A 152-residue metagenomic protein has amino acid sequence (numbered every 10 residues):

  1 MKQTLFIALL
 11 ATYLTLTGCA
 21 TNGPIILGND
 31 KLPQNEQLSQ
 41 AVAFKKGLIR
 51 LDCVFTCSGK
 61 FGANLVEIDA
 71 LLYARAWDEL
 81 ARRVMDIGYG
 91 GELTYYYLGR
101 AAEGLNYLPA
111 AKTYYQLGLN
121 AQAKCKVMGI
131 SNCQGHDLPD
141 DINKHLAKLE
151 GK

Functional and structural regions predicted by a protein language model:
T15-Q40: Bacterial Sec signal peptide processing site at the extreme N-terminus
A41, V54, K126-K152: Terminal, low-structured helical/coil segments at or just beyond the last alpha-helical repeat
F44-G62, V84-G88: TPR-adjacent "capping" and linker segments in tetratricopeptide-repeat scaffold/adaptor proteins
W77-D78, L108: TPR-repeat structural position
Y107-V127: TPR/TPR-like (Sel1-like) alpha-helical repeat modules
